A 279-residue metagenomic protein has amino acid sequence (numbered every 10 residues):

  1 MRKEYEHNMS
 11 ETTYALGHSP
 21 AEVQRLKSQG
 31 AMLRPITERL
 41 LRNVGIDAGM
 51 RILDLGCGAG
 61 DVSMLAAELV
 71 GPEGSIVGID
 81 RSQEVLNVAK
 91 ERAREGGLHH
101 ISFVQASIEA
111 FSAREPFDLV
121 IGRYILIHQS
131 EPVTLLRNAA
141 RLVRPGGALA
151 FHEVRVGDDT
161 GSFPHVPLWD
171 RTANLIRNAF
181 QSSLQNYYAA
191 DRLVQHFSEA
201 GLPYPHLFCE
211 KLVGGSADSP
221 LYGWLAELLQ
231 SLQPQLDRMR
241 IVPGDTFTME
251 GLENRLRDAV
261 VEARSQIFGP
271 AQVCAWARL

Functional and structural regions predicted by a protein language model:
M1-V23, K27-S28: N-terminal, positively charged/glycine-rich alpha-helical extensions of SAM-dependent methyltransferases
A15, A21-E22, H206-I267: C-terminal helical/coil "lid" or tail adjacent to the Rossmann-like core of SAM-dependent
A31-R51, L65: Conserved alpha-helix/loop element of class I SAM-dependent methyltransferases that forms part of the SAM/SAH-binding
L53-L55, A59-A110: Class I SAM-dependent methyltransferase SAM/SAH-binding core
F111-L119: A short acidic, Gly/Pro-enriched loop at the edge of an enzyme's catalytic core that lines a small-molecule cofactor
D118-V133: A short SAM/SAH-binding and catalytic strip from SAM-dependent methyltransferases
V133-A148: A short glycine-rich, Lys/Arg-flanked "PGG" loop and its adjoining helix->strand segment in the class I
A150-S219, R238: Conserved catalytic/acceptor-binding region of the Class I
